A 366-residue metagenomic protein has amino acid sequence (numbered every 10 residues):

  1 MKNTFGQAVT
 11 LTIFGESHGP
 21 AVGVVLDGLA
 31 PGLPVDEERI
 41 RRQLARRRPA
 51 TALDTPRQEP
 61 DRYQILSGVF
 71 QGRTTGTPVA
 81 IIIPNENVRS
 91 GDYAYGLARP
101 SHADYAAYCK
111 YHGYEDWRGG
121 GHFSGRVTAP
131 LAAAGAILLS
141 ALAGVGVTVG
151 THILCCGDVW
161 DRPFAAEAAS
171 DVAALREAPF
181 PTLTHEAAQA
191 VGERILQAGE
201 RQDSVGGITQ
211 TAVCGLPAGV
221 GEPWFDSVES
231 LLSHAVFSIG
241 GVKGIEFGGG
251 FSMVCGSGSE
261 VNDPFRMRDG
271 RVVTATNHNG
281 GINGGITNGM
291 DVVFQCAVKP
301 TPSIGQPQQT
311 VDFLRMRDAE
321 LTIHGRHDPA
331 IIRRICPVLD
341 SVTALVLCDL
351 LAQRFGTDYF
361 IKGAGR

Functional and structural regions predicted by a protein language model:
M1-Q58: N-terminal, positively charged regions that mediate nucleic acid binding
T10, I81, S303-R366: Internal helix-turn-beta structural module
T10-G15, E115-V127, A218-E222, N277-I282 (+1 more regions): A short glycine/serine-rich beta->alpha loop
I13-A21, Q202-D318: Glycine-rich anion/phosphate-binding loop at the beta-strand->alpha-helix junction
P20-G32, G125-V147, T151, D226-H234 (+3 more regions): Alpha-helical support elements that line or immediately flank enzyme active sites and cofactor-binding pockets
Q43-A106: Glycine-rich, N-terminal phosphate-binding loop and its surrounding beta-alpha-beta segment
G96-G121, Q309-H327: Short acidic, glycine/tyrosine-flanked loop/strand segments centered on an H-E-D-like triad
K110-W224: Glycine-rich, mobile lid/loop segments that gate access to catalytic sites or pores
